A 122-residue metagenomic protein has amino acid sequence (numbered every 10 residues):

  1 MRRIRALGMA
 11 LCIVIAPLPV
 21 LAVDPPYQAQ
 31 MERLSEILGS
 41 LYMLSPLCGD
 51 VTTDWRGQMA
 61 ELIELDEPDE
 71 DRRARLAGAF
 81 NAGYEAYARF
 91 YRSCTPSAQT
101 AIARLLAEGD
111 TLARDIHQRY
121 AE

Functional and structural regions predicted by a protein language model:
M1-G8: Bacterial N-terminal signal peptides that target proteins for export
L11-V14: Repetitive helical segments and hydrophobic/amphipathic motifs
P17-P19: N-terminal signal peptide c-region/cleavage motif recognized by signal peptidases
A22-L62, A113-E122: N-terminal secretory signal peptides
T52-E122: Compact alpha-helical subdomains of small soluble proteins
